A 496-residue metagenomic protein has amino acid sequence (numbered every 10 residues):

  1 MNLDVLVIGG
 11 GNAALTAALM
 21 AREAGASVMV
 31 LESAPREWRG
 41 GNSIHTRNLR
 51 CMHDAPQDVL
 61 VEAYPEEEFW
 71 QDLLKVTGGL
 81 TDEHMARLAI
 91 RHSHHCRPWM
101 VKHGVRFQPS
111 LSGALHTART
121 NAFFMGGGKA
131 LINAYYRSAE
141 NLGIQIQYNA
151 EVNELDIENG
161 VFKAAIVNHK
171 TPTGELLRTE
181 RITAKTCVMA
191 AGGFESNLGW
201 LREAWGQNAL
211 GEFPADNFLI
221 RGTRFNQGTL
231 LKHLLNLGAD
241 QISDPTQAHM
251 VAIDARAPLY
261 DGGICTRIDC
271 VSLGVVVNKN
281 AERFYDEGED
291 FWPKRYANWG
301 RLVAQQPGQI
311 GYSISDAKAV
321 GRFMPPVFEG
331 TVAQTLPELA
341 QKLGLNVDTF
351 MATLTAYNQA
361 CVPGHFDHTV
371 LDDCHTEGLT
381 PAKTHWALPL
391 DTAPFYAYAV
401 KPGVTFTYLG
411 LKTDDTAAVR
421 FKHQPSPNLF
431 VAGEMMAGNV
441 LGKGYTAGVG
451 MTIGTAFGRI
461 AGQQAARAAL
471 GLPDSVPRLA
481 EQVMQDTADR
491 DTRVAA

Functional and structural regions predicted by a protein language model:
M1-A13, M29: Beta1/beta-strand and adjacent pyrophosphate-binding region of the FAD-binding site in flavoprotein oxidoreductases
M1-L3, G174-T186, P425: Core beta-strand elements of the Rossmann-like FAD/NAD(P) dinucleotide-binding domain in flavoenzyme oxidoreductases
S27, S33-Q145, N149-E154, W200-E203 (+5 more regions): Conserved N-terminal/central alpha/beta ligand/cofactor-binding core
E175, I182-I253, I460, Q464: Glycine-rich loop(s) and the adjacent beta-strand/alpha-helix scaffold that form part
L231-M351: An anion/pyrophosphate-binding glycine-rich loop and adjacent beta-alpha core in soluble alpha-beta enzymes
Q241-I242, A248-D254, Q464-A496: Active-site-proximal substrate-binding core of FAD-dependent oxidoreductases
T349-K443: A glycine-rich dinucleotide-binding beta-alpha-beta segment and adjacent secondary-structure elements that constitute
P425-D474: Catalytic phosphate/nucleotide-handling subdomain of diverse soluble enzymes
